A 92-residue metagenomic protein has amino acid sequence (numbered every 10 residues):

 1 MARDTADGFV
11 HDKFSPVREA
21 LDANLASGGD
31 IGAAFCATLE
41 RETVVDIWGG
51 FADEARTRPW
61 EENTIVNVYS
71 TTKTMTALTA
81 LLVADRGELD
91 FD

Functional and structural regions predicted by a protein language model:
M1-D4: Flexible, non-catalytic linker and terminal segments flanking ANL/adenylate-forming cores
A6-V68, E88-D92: Short, conserved catalytic-motif segment at the N-terminal edge
S15, A77-L78: A generic alpha-helix surface/boundary motif
T72: Active-site helix of classical SDR
M75, L81-D92: Short, well-structured active-site flanking segments
